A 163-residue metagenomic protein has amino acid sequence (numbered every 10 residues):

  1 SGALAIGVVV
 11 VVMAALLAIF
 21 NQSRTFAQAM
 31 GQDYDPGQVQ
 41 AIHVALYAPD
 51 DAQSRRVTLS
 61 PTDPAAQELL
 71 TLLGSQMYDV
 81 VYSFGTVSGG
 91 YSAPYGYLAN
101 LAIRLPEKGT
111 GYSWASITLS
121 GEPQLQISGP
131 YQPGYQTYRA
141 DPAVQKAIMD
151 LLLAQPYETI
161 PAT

Functional and structural regions predicted by a protein language model:
S1-T163: Function-determining sites in protein domains
